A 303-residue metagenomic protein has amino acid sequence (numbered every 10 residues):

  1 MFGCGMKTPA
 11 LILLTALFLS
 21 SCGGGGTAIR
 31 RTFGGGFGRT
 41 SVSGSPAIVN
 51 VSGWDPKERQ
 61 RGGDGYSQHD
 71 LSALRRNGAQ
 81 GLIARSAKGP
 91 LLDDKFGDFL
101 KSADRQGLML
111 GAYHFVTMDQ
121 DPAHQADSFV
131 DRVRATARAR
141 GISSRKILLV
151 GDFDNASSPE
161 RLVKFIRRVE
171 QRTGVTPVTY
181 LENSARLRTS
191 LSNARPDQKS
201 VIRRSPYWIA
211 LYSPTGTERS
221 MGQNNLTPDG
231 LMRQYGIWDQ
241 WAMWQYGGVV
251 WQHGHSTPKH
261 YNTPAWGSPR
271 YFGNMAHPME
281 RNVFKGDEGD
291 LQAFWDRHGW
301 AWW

Functional and structural regions predicted by a protein language model:
M1-F2, R39: Short, positively charged and aromatic/hydrophobic N-terminal segments
F2-A10: Bacterial N-terminal signal peptides that target proteins for export
P9-L17: Sec-dependent N-terminal signal peptides
S20-S21: C-terminal motif of bacterial Sec signal peptides marking the signal peptidase cleavage site
G26-R59, I202-W303: Functionally critical loop-and-helix segments that line ligand-binding/catalytic clefts of soluble enzyme domains
I29-V175: Substrate-binding cleft of extracellular glycoside hydrolase catalytic domains
Q120, R186-T189, Q252-H253: Short catalytic/ligand-binding loop motif for oxyanion handling, primarily in non-cytosolic enzymes, centered on
R145-R233: Catalytic domains of cell-wall/extracellular-matrix polysaccharide-remodeling enzymes, centered on de-N-acetylation
